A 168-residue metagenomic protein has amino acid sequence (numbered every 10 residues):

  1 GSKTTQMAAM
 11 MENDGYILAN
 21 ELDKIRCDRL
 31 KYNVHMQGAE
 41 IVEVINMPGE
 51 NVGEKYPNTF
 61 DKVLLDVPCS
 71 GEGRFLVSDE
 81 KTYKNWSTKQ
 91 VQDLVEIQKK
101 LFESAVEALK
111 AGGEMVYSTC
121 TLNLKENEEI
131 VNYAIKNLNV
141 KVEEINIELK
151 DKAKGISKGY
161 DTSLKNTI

Functional and structural regions predicted by a protein language model:
G1-I168: S-adenosylmethionine
